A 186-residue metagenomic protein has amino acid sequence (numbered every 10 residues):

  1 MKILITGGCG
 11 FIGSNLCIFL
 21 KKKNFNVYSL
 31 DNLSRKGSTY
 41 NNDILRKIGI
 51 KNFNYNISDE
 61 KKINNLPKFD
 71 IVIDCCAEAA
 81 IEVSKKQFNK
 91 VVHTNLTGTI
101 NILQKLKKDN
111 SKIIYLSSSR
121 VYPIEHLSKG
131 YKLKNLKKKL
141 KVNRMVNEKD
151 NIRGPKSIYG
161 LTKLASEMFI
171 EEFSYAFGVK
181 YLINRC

Functional and structural regions predicted by a protein language model:
M1-C186: N-terminal Rossmann-like NAD(P)+-binding domain of SDR-like oxidoreductases, especially those catalyzing
